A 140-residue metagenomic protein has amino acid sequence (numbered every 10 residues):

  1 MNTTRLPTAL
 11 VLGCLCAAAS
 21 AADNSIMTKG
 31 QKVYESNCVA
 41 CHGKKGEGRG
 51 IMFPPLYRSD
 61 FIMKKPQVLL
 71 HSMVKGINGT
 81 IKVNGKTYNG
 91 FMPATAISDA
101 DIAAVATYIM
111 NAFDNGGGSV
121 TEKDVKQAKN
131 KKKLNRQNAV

Functional and structural regions predicted by a protein language model:
M1-L6: Positively charged n-region of N-terminal signal peptides that target proteins for export
T8-L15: Bacterial N-terminal signal peptides
A17-V33, M52, A139-V140: Electrostatic cytochrome c docking/interface patches
G30, Y34-K44, V105, I109: The canonical Cys-X-X-Cys-His
S36-G46, G50-I51, Y57-S59: N-terminal first-folded block
G50-Y57, N78-K132: Axial heme c-ligation environment in periplasmic c-type cytochrome domains
M63-K65: Conserved helix-turn-beta segment immediately C-terminal to the redox Cys motif in thioredoxin-like folds
